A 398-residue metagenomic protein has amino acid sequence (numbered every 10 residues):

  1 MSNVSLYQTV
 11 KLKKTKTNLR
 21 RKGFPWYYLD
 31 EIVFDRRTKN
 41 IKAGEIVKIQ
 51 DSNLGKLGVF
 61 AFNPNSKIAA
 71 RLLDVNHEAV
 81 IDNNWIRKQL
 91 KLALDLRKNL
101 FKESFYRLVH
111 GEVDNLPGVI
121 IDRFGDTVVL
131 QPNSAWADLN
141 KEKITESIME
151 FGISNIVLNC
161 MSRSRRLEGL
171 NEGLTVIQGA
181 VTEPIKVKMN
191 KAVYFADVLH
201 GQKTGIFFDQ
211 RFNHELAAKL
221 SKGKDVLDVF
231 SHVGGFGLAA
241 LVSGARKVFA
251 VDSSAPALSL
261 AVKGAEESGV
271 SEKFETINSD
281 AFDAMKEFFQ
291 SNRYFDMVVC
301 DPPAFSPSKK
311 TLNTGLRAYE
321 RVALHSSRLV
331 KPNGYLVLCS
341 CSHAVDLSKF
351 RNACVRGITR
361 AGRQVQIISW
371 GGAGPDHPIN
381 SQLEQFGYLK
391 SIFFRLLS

Functional and structural regions predicted by a protein language model:
M1-R123: Non-catalytic accessory regions of SAM-dependent methyltransferases
V109-D122, D138-I206, E215: Non-catalytic substrate-recognition/targeting regions of SAM-dependent transferases
G223-H232: Conserved class I S-adenosyl-L-methionine
V233-R246: Conserved SAM-binding loop of SAM-dependent methyltransferases across substrates and taxa, primarily the Class I
K247-D252: Conserved SAM-binding motif I beta-strand of class I
P256-D296: S-adenosyl-L-methionine
F295-H325: Mobile active-site "lid"/loop adjacent to the S-adenosyl-L-methionine
Y335-S398: C-terminal catalytic and target-recognition region of SAM-dependent MTase-like enzymes, primarily methyltransferases
